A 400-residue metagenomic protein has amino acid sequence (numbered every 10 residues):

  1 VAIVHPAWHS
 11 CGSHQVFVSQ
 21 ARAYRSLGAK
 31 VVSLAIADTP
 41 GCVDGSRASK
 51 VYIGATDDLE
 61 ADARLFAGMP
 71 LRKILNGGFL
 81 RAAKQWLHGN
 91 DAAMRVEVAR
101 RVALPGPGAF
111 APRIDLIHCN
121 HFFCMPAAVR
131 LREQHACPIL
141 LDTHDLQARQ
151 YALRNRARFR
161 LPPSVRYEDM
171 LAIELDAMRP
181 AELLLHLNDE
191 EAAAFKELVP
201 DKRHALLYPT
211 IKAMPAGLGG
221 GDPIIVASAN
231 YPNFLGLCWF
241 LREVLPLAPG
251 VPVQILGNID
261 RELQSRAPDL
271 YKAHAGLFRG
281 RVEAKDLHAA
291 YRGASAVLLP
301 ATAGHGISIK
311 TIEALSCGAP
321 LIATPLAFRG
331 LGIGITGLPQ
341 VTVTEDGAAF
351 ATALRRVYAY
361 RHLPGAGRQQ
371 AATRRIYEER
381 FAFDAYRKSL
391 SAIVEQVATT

Functional and structural regions predicted by a protein language model:
V16, Q20, A205-K272, G276-H288 (+1 more regions): Conserved catalytic-core segment of nucleotide-activated headgroup transferases in glycan assembly
D91, R95-V96, R101, G106-G108 (+3 more regions): Membrane-proximal helix-turn-helix segments that form the acceptor-binding/catalytic region of lipid-linked
L131-A136, M178-I211: Helix-loop-beta element that forms the nucleotide-linked donor phosphate-binding surface in glycosyltransferases
R132-L153: Active-site proximal beta-strand in glycosyltransferases
E182, R292-G306, A319: Acidic donor-binding loop of glycosyltransferase active sites
P215, P364-E395: A charged, aromatic-enriched C-terminal amphipathic alpha-helix characteristic of glycosyltransferases across folds
K310, P320-A327: Short hydrophobic beta-strand element within catalytic cores of glycosyltransferases and related nucleotide-activated
P339-A348, R356-H362: Conserved acidic donor-binding segment of nucleotide-sugar-dependent glycosyltransferases
